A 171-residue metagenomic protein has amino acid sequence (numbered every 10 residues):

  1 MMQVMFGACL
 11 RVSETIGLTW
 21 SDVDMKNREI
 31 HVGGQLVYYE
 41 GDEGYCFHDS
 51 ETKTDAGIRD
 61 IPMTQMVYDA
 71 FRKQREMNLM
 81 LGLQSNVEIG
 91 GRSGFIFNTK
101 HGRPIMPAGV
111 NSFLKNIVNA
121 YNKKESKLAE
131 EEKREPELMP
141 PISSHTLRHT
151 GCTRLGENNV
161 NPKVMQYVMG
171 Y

Functional and structural regions predicted by a protein language model:
M1-I16, I30, T153-E157: Short pre-functional
M5-F6, T19, N27, G34 (+6 more regions): Active-site proximal loops enriched in glycine and acidic residues that flank catalytic Cys/His/Asp and coordinate
A8, I61, M77-V87, R92-F95 (+2 more regions): Short, basic (Lys/Arg/His-rich) helix/loop patches that form interaction surfaces in the mid-to-C-terminal regions
R11, Y38-E40, P104-I105: Flexible loop/turn segments at secondary-structure boundaries
G17-M80, Q84-R92: Conserved tyrosine-mediated DNA breakage-rejoining catalytic core shared by Y-recombinases
